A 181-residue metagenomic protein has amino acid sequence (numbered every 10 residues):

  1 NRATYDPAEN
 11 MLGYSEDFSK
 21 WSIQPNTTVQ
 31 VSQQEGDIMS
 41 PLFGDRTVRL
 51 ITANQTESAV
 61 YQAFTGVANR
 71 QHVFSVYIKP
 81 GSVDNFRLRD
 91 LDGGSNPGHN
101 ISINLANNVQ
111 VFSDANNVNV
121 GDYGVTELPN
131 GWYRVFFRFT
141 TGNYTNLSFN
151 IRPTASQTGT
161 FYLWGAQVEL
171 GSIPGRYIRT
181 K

Functional and structural regions predicted by a protein language model:
N1-K181: Extracellular and organelle-lumenal recognition/adhesion modules and their flexible linkers in secreted
